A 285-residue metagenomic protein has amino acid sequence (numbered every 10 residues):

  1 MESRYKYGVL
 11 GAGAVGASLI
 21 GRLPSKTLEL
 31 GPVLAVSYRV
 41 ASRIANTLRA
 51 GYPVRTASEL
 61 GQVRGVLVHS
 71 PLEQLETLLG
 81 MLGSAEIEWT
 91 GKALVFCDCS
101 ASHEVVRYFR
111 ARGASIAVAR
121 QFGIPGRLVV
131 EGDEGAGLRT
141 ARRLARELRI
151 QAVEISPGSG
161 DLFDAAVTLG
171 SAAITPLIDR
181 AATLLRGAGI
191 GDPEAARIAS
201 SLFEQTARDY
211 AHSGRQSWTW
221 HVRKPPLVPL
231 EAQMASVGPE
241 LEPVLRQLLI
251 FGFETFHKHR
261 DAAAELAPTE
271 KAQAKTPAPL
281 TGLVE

Functional and structural regions predicted by a protein language model:
M1-G61: NAD(P)+-binding Rossmann beta1-loop-alpha1 motif at the extreme N-terminus of oxidoreductases
Y7-V9, V68, V130: Hydrophobic Val/Ile/Leu positions in short beta-strands of Rossmann-like dinucleotide-binding domains
L34, V167-G170, I174, G238 (+1 more regions): Amphipathic, non-transmembrane alpha-helical scaffold segments
L34, Y38, S42-G123: Rossmann-like NAD(P)(H) cofactor-binding subdomain of soluble oxidoreductases
I44-T47, Y108-S115, F122-A211, Q273: Internal alpha-helical scaffold of NAD(P)-dependent oxidoreductase catalytic cores
E204-E265, E270, E285: Interdomain hinge/lid region at the active-site interface of Rossmann-like NAD(P)-dependent oxidoreductases
A278-E285: Long, low-complexity, intrinsically disordered segments
